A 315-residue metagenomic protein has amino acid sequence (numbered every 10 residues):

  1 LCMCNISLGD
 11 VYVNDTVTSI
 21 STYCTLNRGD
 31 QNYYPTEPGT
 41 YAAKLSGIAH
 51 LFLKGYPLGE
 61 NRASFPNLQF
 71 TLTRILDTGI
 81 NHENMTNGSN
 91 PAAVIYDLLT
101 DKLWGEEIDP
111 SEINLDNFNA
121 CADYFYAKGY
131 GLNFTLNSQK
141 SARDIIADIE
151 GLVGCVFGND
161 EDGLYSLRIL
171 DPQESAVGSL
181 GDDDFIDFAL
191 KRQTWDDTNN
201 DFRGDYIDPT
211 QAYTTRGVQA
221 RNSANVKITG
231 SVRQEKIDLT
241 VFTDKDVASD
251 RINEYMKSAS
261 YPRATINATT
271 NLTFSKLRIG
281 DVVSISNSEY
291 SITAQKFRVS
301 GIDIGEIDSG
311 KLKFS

Functional and structural regions predicted by a protein language model:
L1-L152, Q234, F242-V247: Polar, S/T/G-rich
D10, G154-G158, G163-S166, R203 (+3 more regions): Beta-sheet entry/capping signal
T18, E150-I169, D303-E306: Short, well-structured beta-strand/strand-turn elements
T40, Y56, R62, L167-E235: Surface-exposed, non-catalytic interaction/assembly patches
Y96, R143-G154, R168, D281-S284 (+1 more regions): Short, well-ordered alpha-helical packing segments
T100, W104, R203-T270: Charged, gly/pro-rich, cysteine-poor intrinsically disordered low-complexity regions
V177, F185, I279-S315: Acidic, low-complexity/disordered segments
N271-K276: Short, surface-exposed secondary-structure edge patches
